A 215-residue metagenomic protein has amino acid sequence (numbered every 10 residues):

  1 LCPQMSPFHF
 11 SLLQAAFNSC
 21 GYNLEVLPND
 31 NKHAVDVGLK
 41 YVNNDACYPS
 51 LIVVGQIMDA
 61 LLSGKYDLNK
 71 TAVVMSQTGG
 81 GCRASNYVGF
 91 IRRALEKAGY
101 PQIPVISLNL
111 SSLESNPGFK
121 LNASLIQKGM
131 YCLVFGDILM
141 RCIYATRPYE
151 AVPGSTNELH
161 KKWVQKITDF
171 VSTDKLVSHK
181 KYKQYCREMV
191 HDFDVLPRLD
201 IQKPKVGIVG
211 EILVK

Functional and structural regions predicted by a protein language model:
L1-K215: An N-terminal assembly and electron-transfer interface module characteristic of large anaerobic redox and radical
